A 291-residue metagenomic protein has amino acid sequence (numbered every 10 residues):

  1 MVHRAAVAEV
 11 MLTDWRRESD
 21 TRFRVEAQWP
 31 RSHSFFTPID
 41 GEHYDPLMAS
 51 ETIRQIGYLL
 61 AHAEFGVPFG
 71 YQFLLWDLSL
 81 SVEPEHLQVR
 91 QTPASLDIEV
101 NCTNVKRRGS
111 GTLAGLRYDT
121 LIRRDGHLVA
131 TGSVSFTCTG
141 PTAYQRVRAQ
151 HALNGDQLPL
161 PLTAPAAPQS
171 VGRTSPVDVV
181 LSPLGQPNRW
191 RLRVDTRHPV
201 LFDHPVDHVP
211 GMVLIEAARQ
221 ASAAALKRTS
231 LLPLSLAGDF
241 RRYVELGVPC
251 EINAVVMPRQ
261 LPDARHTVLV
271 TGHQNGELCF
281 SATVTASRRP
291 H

Functional and structural regions predicted by a protein language model:
M1-G41, T137-F202, H291: Non-catalytic linker/capping segments at the edges of enzyme domains
L12-T13, L75-D77, R117, T131 (+2 more regions): Hydrophobic residues on conserved beta-strands that form the core of alpha/beta folds
R17-T21, A49, Q72-L74, R90-L96 (+4 more regions): Solvent-exposed loop and beta-edge segments used for protein-protein assembly and interaction
E18-Q72, R191-A224: Hot-dog-fold acyl-thioester-processing enzymes
L59-C102, R219-V256: Hydrophobic beta-strand-centered segment that forms part of the acyl-chain substrate-binding groove
S95, R193, N253, P290-H291: Terminal leader/tail segments of proteins
D97-T163, M257-H291: HotDog/MaoC-like acyl-thioester-processing domains
P176-R242, L246-N253, L269-T271: Acidic/His-leaning functional-site neighborhoods
